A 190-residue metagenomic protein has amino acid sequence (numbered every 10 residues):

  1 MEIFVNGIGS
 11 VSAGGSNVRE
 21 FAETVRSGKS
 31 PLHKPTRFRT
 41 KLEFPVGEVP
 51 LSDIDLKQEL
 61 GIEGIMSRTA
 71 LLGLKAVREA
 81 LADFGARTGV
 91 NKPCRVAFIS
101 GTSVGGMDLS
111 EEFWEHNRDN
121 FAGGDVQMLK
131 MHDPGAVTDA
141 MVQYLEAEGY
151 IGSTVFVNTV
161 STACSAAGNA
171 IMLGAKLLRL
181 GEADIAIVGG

Functional and structural regions predicted by a protein language model:
M1-V155, K176-R179: Conserved "HGTGT" condensation-loop signature of ketosynthase/thiolase-family condensing enzymes that catalyze
G152, F156-C164, G189: Short, surface-exposed recognition loops or helix-turn segments adjacent to catalytic cores
A167: Short conserved active-site loop signatures built around small residues
A170-G174, E182: Short, hydrophobic/aromatic alpha-helical segments in well-folded domains
E182-G190: Acyl-CoA/ACP chain-elongation machinery
